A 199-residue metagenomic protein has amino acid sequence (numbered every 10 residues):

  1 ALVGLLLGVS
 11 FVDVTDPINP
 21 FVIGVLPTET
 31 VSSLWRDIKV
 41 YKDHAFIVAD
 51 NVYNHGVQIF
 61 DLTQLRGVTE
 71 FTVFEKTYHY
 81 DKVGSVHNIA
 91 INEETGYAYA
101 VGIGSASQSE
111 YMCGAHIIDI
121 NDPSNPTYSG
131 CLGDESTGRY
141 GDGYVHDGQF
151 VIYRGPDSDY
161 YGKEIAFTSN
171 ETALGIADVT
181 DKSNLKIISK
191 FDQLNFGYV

Functional and structural regions predicted by a protein language model:
A1-V199: Feature marking well-ordered beta-strand scaffolds used for ligand recognition
